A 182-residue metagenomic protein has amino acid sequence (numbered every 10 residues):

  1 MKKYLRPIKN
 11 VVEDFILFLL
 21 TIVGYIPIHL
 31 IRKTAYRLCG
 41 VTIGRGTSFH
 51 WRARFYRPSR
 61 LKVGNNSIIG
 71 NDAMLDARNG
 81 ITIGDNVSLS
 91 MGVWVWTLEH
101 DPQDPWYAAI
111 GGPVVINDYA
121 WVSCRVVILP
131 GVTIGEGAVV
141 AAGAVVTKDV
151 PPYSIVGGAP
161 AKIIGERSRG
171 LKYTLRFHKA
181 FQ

Functional and structural regions predicted by a protein language model:
M1-V41, R45-G46, N86, Y119 (+2 more regions): Terminal amphipathic alpha-helical/low-complexity segments used for targeting or macromolecular assembly
P27-K33, R52-V63, I68-T133, A159-P160 (+1 more regions): Flexible, glycine/small-residue-enriched loop-and-beta-strand segment within the central core of proteins
G44, T133, P151: Short conserved AdoMet
S48-H50: Conserved short histidine dyad/triad with adjacent acidic residue
R78, A141, V156: Short glycine/serine/threonine-biased micro-segments
C124-K148: Beta-rich strand-turn-strand
P151-P152, G157-P160: Acidic, glycine-centered active-site loop in nucleotide-sugar glycosyltransferases
